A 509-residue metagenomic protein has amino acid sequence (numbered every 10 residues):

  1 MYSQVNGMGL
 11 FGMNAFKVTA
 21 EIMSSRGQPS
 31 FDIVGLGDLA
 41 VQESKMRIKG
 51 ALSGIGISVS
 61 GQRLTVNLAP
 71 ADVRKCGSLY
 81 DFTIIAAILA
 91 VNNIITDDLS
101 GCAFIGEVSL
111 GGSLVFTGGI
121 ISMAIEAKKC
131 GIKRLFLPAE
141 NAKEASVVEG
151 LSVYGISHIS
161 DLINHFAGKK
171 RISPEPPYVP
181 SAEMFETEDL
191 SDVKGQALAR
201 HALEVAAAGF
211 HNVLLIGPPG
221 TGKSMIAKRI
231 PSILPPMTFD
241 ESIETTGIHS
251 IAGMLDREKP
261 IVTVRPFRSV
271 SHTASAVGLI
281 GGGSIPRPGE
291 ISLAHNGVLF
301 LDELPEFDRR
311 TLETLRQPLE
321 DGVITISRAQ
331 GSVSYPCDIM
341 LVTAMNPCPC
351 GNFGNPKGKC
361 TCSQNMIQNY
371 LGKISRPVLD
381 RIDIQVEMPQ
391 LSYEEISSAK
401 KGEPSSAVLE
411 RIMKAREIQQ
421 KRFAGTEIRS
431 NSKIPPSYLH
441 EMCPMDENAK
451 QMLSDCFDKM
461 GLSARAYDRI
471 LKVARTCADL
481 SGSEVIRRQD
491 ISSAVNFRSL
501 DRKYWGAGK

Functional and structural regions predicted by a protein language model:
M1-L214, P218-S224, S327, A466-Y467 (+1 more regions): Peripheral, non-AAA+ core regions of ATP-driven protein-machinery
V18-S24, L279, D383-V386: Short beta-strand elements
V34-K45, S60, N67-G77, I285-P286 (+1 more regions): Basic, amphipathic alpha-helical bundle interface domains used for macromolecular binding and assembly
L110, L299-F300, E306-F307: Residues immediately C-terminal
E204, P260-I261, P266, A276-L299 (+1 more regions): Conserved alpha-helical scaffold flanking the Walker A/P-loop in AAA+ ATPase domains
L215-D256: Walker A/P-loop
E241-S275, G282-G283, P389, R429-Y438 (+2 more regions): Conserved inter-motif catalytic segment of the P-loop NTP-binding fold
N296, D302-E303, T314: Walker B catalytic acidic pair
